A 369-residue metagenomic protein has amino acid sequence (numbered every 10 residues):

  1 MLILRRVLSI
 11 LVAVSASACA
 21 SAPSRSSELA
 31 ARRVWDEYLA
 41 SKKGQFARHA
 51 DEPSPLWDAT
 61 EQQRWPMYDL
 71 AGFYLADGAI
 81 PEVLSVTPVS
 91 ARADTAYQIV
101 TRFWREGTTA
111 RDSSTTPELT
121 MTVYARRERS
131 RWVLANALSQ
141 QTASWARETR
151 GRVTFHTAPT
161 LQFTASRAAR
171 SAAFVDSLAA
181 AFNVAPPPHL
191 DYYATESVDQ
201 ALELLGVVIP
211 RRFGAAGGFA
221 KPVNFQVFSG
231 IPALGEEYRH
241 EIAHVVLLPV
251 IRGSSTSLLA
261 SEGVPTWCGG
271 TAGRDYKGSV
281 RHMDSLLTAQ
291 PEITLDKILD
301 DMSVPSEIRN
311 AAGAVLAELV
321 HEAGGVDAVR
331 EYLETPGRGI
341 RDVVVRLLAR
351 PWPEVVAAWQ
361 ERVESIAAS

Functional and structural regions predicted by a protein language model:
M1-L8: Bacterial N-terminal signal peptides that target proteins for export
L11-A20: Hydrophobic h-region of N-terminal signal peptides that target proteins for export in Gram-negative bacteria
C19-G44: Short, low-complexity N-terminal intrinsically disordered segments enriched in polar/charged residues
F46-S90, A201: Short solvent-exposed beta->alpha transition segments
D112-W145: Short beta-strand edge/turn micro-motifs at domain boundaries
W145-S257, C268, A272-D275, I340-V344: Juxtacatalytic substrate-recognition/specificity segment
G214-A220, F225-V227, A233, E237 (+1 more regions): Acidic/His/Gly-enriched intrinsically disordered linker/tail segments that often contain short helix/coil "MoRF-like"
